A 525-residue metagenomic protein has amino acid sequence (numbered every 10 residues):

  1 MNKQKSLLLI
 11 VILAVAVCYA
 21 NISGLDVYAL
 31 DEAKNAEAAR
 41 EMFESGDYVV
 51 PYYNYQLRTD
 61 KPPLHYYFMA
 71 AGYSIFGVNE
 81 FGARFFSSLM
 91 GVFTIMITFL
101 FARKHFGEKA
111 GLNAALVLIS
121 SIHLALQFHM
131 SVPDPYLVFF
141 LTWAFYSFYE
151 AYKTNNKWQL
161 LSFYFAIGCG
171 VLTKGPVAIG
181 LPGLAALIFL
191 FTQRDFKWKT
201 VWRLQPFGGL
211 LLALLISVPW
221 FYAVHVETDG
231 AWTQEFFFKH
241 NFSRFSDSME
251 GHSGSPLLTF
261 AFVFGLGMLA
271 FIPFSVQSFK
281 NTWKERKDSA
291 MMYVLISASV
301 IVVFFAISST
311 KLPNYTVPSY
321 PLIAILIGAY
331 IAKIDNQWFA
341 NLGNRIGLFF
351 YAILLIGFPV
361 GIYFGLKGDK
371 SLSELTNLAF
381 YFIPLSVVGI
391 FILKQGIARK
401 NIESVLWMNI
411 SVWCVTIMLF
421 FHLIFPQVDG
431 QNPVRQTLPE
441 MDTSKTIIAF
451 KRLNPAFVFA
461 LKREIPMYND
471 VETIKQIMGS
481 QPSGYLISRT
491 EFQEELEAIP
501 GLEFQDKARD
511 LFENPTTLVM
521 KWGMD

Functional and structural regions predicted by a protein language model:
M1-N341, A508, E513-T517: Membrane-integral, polyisoprenol-dependent glycosyltransferases of the GT-C/oligosaccharyltransferase superfamily
L161, F245, F279-D525: Membrane-embedded architecture of ER/inner-membrane glycosylation machinery
